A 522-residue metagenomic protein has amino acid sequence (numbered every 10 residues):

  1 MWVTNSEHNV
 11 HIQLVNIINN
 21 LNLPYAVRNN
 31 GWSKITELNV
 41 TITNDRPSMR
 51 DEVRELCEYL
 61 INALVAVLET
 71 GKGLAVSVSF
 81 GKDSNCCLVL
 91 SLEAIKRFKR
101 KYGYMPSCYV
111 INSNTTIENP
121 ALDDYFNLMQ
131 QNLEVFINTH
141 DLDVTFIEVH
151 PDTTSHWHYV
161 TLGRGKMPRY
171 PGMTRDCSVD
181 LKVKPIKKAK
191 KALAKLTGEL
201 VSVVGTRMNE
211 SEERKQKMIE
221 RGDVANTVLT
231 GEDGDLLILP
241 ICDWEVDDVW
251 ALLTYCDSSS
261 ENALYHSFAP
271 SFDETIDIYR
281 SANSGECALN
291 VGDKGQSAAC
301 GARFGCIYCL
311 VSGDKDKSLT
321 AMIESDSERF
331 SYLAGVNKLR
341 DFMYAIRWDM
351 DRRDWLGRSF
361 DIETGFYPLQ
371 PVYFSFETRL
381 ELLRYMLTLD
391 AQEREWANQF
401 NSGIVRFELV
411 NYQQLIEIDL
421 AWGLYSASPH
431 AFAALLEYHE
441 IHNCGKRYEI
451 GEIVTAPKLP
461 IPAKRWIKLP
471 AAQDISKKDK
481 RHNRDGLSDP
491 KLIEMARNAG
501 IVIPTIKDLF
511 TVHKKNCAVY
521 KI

Functional and structural regions predicted by a protein language model:
W2-A75, S84-I522: Nucleotide-activated chemistry modules centered on ATP-dependent adenylation/adenylyltransferase
G81: Catalytic cores of secreted/periplasmic lytic hydrolases that degrade extracellular macromolecules
